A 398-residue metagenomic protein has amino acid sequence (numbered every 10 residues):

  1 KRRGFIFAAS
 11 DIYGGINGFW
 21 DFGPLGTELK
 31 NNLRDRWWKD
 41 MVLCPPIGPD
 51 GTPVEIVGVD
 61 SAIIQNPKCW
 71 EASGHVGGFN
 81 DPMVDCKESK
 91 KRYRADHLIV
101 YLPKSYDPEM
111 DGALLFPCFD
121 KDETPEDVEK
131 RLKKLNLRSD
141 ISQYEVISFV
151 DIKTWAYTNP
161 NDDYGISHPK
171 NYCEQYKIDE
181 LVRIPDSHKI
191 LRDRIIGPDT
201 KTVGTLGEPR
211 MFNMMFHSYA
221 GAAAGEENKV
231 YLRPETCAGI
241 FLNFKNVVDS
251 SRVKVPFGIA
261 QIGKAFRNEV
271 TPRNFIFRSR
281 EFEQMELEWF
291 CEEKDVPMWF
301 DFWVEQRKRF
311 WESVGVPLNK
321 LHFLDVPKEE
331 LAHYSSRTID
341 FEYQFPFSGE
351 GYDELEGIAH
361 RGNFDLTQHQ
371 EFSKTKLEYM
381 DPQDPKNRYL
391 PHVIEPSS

Functional and structural regions predicted by a protein language model:
K1-S398: TRNA-recognition modules of translation machinery and tRNA-sensing kinases, especially anticodon-binding
